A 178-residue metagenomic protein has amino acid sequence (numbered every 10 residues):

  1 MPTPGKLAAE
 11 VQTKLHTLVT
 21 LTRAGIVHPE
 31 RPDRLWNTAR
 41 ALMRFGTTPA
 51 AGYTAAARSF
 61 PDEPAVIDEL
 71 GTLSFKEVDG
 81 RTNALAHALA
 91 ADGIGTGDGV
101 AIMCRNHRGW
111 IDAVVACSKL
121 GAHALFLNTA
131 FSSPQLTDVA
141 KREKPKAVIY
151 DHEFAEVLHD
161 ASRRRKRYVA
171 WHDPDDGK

Functional and structural regions predicted by a protein language model:
M1-G46: Flexible, non-catalytic linker and terminal segments flanking ANL/adenylate-forming cores
P2-L21, A91-D92, V115, K119-K178: Structural core segment of the AMP-binding/adenylate-forming
L15-T20, V27-E30, A50-T54, F75-D79 (+1 more regions): Short acidic/polar alpha-helix capping motifs at helix-coil junctions
A24-R34, A51-S74: AMP-dependent adenylate-forming
A41-F45, P49, D62-H107, I111-V115 (+2 more regions): Conserved AMP-binding/adenylate-forming core of the ANL superfamily
R58-S59, G80, A84, K119 (+1 more regions): Charged/polar positions on well-ordered alpha helices
